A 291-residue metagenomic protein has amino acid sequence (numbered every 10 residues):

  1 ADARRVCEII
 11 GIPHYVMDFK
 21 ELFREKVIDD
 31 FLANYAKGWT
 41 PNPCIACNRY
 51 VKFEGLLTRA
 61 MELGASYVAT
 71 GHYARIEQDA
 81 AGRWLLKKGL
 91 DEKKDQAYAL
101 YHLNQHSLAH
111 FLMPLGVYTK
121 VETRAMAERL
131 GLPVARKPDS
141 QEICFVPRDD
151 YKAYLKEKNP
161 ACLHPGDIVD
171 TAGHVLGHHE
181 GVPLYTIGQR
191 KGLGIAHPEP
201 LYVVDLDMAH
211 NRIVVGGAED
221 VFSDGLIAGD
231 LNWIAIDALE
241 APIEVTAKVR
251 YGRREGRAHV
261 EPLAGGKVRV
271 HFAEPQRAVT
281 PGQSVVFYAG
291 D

Functional and structural regions predicted by a protein language model:
A1-Y101, L112, V121-E122, E128 (+1 more regions): ATP-dependent adenylation/nucleotidyltransferase module used to activate substrates
A69-I76, A80, L85-D291: AMP-forming adenylation/ATP pyrophosphatase catalytic core
